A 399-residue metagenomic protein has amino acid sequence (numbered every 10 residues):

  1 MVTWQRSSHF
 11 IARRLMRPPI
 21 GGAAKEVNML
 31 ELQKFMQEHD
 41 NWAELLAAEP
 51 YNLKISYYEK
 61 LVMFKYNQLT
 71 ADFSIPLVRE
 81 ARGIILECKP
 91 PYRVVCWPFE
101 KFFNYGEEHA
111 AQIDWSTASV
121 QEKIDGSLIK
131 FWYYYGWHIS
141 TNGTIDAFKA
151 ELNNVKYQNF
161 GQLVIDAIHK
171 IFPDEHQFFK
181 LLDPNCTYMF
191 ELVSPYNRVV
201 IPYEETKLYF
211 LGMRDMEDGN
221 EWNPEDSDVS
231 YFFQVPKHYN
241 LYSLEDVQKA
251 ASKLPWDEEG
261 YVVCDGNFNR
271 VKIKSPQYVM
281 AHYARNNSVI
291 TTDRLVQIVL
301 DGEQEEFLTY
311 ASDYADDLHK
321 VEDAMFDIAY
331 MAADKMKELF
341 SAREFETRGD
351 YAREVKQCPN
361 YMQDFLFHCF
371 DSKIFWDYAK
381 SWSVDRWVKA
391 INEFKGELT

Functional and structural regions predicted by a protein language model:
A24-T399: Core nucleotide-handling region used for phosphoryl-transfer chemistry
